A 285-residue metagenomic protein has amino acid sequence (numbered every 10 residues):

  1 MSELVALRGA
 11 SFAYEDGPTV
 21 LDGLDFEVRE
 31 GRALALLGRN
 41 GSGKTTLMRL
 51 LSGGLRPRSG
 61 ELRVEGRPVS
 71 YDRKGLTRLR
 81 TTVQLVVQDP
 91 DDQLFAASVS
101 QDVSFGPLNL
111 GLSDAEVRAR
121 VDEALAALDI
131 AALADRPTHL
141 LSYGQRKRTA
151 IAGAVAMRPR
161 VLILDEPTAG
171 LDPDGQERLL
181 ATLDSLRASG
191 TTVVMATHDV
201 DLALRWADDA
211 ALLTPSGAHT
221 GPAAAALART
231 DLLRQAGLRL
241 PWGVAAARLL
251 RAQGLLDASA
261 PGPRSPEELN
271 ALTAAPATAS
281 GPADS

Functional and structural regions predicted by a protein language model:
L37-R39: The feature captures the beta-strand-to-loop junction immediately N-terminal to the Walker
S52: Helix-to-loop junction immediately C-terminal to a conserved catalytic motif
E61-R78: ABC ATPase NBD Q-loop/coupling interface
A115-L133: Conserved ABC ATPase "signature" region
P137-L141: Conserved ABC ATPase signature
A154-V155: ABC ATPase C-loop
L162-D165: Catalytic Walker B motif of ABC-type/P-loop ATPase nucleotide-binding domains
A211, P215-A225: Conserved switch/coupling elements of ABC/ABC-like ATPase nucleotide-binding domains
